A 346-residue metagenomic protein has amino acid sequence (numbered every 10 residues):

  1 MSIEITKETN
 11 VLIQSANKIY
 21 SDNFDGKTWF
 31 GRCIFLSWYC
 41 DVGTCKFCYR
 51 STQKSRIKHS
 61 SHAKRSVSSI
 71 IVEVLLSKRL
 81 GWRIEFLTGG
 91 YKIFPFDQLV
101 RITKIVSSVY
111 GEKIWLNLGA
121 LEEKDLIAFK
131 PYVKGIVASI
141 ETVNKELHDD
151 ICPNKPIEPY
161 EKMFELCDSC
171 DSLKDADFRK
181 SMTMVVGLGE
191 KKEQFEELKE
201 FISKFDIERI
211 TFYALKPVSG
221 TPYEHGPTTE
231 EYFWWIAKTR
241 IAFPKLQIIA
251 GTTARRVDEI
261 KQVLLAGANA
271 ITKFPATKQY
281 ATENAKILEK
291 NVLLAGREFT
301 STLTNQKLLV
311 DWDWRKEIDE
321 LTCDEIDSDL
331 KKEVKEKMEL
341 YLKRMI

Functional and structural regions predicted by a protein language model:
M1-G31: An N-cap/entry alpha-helix motif that binds or orients negatively charged groups
M1-T6, S203-I346: Auxiliary Fe-S-binding modules of radical SAM enzymes
A16, C45, A138, I202 (+2 more regions): Conserved, mostly hydrophobic/aromatic
D22-S69: Canonical Radical SAM [4Fe-4S] cluster-binding loop centered on the CxxxCxxC motif and its immediate flanking residues
R32, I71-V74, L99-K104, L126 (+5 more regions): Generic structural signal for well-ordered alpha-helices, preferentially at hydrophobic/aromatic core positions
T52-E73, S77-Q98, I102, V106-C167 (+2 more regions): Core AdoMet radical
K92-F94, L166-E193, Y213-H225, T239 (+1 more regions): Conserved strand-turn element in the central/C-terminal portion of the radical SAM core barrel that lines
E122-Y132, L188-S203, A254-A266: Catalytic cores of alpha/beta
